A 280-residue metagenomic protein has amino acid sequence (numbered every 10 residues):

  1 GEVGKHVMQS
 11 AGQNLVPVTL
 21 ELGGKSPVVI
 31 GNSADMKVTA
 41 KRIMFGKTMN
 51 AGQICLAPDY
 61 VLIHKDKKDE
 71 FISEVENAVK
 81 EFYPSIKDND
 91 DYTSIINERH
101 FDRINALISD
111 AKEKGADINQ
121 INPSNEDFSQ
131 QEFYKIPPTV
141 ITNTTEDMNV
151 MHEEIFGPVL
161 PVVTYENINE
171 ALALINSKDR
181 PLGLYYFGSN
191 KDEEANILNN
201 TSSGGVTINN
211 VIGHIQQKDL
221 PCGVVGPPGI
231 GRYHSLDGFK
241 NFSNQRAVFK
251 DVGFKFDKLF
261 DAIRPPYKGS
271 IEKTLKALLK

Functional and structural regions predicted by a protein language model:
G1-T145, I208, G269-S270, K276-K280: ALDH superfamily catalytic-core signature
V29, F128, K135-K280: Conserved C-terminal structural/oligomerization subdomain of aldehyde/semialdehyde dehydrogenase
